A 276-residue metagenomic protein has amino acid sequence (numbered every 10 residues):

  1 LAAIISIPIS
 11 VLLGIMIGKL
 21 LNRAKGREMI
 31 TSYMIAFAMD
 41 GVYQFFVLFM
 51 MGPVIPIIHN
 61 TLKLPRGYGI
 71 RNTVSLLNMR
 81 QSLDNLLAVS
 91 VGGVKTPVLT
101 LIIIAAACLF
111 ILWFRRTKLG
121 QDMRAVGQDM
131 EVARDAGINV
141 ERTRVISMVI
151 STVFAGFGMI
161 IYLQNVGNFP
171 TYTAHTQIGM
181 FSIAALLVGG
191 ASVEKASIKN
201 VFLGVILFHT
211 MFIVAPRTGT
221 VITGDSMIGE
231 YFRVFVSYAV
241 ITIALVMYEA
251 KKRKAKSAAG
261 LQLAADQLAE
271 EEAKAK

Functional and structural regions predicted by a protein language model:
L1-M39, F208: Alpha-helical transmembrane segments within multi-pass membrane transporters and channels
P8, A155, N165-V234: Transmembrane alpha-helical segments in multi-pass inner-membrane proteins
L12-A24, F46-M50, L112-W113, I161-Q164 (+3 more regions): Membrane-interface helix caps of multi-pass small-molecule transporters
G14, L20, A38, M123 (+4 more regions): Terminal peptide-recognition signature
S32, A36-R116, T171, G224-G229 (+2 more regions): Transmembrane helix-bundle core of multi-pass membrane transporters and related energy-transducing complexes
F37-Q44, T100-L112, S151-M159, S182-G190 (+2 more regions): Hydrophobic core segments of alpha-helical transmembrane domains in multi-pass membrane transport and ion-translocation
N78, S90-P170: Helix-loop-helix "hairpin" substructures at the membrane interface of multi-pass membrane proteins
Q128-R142, I213-K276: Cytosolic-side transmembrane-helix boundaries in multi-pass membrane proteins
